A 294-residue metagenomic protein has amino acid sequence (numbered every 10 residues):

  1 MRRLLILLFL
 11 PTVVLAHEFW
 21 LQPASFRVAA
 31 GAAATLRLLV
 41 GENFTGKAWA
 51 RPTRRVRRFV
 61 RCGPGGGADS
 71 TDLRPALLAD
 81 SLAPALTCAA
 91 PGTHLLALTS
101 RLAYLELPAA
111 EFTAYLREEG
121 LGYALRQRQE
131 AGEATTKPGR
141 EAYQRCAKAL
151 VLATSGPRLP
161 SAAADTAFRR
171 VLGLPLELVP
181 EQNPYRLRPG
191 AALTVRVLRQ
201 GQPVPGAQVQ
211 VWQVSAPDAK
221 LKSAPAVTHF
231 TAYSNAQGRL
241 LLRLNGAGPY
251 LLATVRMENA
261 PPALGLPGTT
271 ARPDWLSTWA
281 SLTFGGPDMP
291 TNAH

Functional and structural regions predicted by a protein language model:
H17-A34, R128-T194, L198-A207, Q213-A219 (+1 more regions): Beta-strand-rich domain onsets/edges
V40-W49: Short amphipathic, basic-aromatic surface patches that mediate peripheral association with negatively charged
T45, R101-E111, E258-G265: Short acidic/polar inter-strand loop motif in beta-rich domains
W49-R58, Q202-V209: Short flexible loop/turn segments that cap and initiate beta-strands
A83-L86, Q237-R243: Short, surface-exposed beta-strand/beta-hairpin micro-motifs centered on an aromatic residue
A85-D165: Short, low-hydrophobicity acidic/polar segments
K222-Q237: Short, acidic Ser/Thr/Gly-rich low-complexity loop/linker segments typical of extracellular and cell-surface proteins
